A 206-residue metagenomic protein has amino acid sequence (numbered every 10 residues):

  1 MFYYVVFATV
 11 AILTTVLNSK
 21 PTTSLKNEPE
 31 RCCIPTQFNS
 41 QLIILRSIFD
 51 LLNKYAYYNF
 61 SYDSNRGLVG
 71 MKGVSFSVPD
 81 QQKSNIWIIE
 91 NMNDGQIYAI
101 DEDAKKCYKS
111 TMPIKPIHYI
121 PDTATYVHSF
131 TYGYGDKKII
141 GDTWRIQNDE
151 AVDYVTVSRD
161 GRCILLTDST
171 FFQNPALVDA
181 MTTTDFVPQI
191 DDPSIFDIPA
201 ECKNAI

Functional and structural regions predicted by a protein language model:
F2-L68, F76, Q81, Y134 (+1 more regions): N-terminal leader/targeting segments and the immediate start of mature chains
L17-K20, G95, D185-D191: Short, intrinsically disordered, charge-biased short linear motifs at domain edges
L25-E28, M92, E102, S158 (+1 more regions): Disulfide-bonded cysteine motifs in exported proteins
E30-C32, G95, K105, G161 (+1 more regions): Extracellular secreted precursors and ectodomains with disulfide-bonded cysteine-rich loops/domains
I34-P35, A99, Y108-T111, L165 (+1 more regions): Disulfide-rich extracellular modules and peptides
A56-T123, S169-A180: An acidic-aromatic
Y126-T143: Short Gly/Thr-rich strand-loop-strand
I139-K203: Gly/Pro-enriched, hydrophobic low-complexity segments that function as extracytoplasmic propeptides/linkers
